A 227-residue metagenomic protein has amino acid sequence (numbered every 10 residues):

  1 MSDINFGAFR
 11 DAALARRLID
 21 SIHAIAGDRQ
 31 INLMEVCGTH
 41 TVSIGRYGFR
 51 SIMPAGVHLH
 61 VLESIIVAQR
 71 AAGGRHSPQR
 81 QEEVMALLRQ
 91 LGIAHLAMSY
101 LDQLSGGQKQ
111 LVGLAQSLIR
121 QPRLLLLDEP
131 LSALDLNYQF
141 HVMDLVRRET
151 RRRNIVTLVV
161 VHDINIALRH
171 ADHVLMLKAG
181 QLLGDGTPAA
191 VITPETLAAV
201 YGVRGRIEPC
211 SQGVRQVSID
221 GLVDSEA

Functional and structural regions predicted by a protein language model:
I66, Q79-L96: Conserved ABC ATPase "signature" region
Y100-L104, Q108: Conserved ABC ATPase signature
Q121: Conserved catalytic motifs of ABC-family nucleotide-binding domains
L125-E129: Catalytic Walker B motif of ABC-type/P-loop ATPase nucleotide-binding domains
F140-R152: Helical segment within the ABC ATPase nucleotide-binding domain
A198-A227: ABC ATPase nucleotide-binding domains
